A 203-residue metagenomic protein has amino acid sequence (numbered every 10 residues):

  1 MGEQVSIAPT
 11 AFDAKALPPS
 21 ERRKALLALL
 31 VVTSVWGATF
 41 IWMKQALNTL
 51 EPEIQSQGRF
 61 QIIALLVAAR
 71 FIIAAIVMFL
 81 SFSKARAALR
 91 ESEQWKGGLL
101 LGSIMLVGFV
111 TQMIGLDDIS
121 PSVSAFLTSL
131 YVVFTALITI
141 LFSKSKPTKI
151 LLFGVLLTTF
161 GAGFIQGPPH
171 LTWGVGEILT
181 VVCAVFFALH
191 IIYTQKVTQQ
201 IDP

Functional and structural regions predicted by a protein language model:
M1-S34, L50-Q61, I72-S103, M113 (+4 more regions): Membrane-interface interhelical linkers
I7, M78, I138, P147-G167 (+1 more regions): Hydrophobic transmembrane alpha-helices of multi-pass small-molecule transport proteins
L29, I41, L66-V67, G98 (+4 more regions): Alpha-helical transmembrane segments and their helix-entry boundary regions
T33-G37, L101-L106, S129, V181-A188: Residue-level hotspots within the lipid-embedded alpha helices of multi-pass solute transporters
V35-A46: Alpha-helical transmembrane segments of multi-pass membrane proteins
G37, T49, A68, I72-I76 (+3 more regions): Small-residue-rich packing faces within the transmembrane alpha-helices of Major Facilitator Superfamily
I41, A75, F79-S83, L137-L141 (+2 more regions): Membrane-embedded alpha-helical segments of multi-pass transporters/permeases
L65-A68, I72-I76, I104, T111-K146 (+1 more regions): Specific alpha-helical transmembrane segments that line the substrate/conduction pathway and gating interfaces
